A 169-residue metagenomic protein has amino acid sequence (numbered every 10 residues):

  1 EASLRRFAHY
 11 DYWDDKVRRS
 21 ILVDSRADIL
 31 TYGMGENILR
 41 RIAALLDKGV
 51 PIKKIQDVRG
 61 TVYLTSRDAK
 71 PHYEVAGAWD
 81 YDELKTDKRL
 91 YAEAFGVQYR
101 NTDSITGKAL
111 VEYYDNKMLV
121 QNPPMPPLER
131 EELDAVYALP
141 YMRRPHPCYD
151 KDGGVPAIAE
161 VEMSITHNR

Functional and structural regions predicted by a protein language model:
E1-D115, L119-M125: Glycine-rich beta-alpha loop elements in corrinoid/cobalamin-binding modules across cobalamin-dependent enzymes
D28, N168-R169: Functional transmembrane helices that embed catalytic/metal-coordinating motifs
G96-H167: N-terminal [4Fe-4S]-dependent radical SAM core
